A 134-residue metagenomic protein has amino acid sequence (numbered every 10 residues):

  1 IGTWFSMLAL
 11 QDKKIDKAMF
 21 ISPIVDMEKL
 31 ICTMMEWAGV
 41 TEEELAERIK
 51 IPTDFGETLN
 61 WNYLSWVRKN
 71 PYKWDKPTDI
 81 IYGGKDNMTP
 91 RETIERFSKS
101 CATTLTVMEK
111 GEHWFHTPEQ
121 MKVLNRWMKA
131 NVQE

Functional and structural regions predicted by a protein language model:
I1-L8: Glycine-rich nucleophile elbow surrounding the catalytic serine of serine-hydrolase chemistry
K13-E134: The alpha/beta-hydrolase serine catalytic core
